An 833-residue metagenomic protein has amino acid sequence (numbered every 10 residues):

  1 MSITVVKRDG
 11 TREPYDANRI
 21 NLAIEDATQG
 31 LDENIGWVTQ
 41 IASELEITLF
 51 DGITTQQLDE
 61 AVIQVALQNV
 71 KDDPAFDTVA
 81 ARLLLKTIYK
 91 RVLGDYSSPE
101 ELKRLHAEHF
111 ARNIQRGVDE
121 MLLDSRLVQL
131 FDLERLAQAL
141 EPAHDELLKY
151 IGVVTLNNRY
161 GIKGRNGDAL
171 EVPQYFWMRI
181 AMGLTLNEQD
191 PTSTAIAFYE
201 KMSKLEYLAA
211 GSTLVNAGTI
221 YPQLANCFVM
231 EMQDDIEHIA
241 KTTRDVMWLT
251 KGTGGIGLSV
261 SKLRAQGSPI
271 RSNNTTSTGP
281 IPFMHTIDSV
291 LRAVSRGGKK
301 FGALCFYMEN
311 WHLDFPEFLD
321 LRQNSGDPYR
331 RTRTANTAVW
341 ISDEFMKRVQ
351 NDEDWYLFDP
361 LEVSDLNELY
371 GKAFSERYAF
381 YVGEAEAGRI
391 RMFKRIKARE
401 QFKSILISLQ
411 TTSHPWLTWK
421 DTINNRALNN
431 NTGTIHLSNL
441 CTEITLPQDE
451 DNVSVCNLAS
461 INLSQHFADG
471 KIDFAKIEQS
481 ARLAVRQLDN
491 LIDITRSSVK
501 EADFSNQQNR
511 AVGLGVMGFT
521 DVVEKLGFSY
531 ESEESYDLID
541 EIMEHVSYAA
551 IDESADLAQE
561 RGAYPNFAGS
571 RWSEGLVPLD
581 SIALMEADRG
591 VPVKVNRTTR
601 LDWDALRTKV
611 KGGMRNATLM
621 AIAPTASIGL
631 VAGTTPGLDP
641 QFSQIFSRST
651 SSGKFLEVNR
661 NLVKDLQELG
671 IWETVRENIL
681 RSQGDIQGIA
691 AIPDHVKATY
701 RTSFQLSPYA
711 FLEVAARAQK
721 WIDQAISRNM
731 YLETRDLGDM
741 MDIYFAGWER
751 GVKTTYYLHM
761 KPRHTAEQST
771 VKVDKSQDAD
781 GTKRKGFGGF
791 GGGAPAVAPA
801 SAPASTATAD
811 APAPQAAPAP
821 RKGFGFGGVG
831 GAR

Functional and structural regions predicted by a protein language model:
M1-R833: Extended catalytic cores of very large enzyme megasubunits
